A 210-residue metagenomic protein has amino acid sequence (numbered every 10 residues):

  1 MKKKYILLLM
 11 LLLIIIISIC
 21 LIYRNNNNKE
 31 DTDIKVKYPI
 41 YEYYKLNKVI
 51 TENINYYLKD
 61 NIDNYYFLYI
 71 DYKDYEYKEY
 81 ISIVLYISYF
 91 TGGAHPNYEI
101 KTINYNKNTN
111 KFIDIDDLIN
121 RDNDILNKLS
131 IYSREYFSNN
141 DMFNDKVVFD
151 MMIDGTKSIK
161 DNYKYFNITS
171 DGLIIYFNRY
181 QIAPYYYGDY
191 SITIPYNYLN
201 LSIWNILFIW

Functional and structural regions predicted by a protein language model:
K2-L9, I14-W210: Compositionally biased intrinsically disordered regions enriched in Thr/Gly
